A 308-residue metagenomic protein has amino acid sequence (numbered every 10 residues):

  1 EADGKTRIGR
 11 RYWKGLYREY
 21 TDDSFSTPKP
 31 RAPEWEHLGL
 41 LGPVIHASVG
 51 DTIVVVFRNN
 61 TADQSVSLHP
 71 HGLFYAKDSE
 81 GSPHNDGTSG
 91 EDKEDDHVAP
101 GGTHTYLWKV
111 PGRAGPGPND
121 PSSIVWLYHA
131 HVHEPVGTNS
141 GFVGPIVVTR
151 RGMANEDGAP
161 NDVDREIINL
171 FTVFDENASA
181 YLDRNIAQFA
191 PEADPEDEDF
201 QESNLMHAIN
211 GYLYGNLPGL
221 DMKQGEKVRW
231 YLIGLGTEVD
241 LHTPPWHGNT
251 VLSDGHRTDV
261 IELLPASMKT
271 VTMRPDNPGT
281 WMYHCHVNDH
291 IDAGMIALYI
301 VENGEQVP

Functional and structural regions predicted by a protein language model:
E1-V66, P70-D95, P191-V228, L232 (+1 more regions): N-terminal, post-signal-peptide metal-ligating segments of extracellular/periplasmic oxidoreductases, dominated by
H46-G50, A99, D120-S122, G137-S140 (+2 more regions): Extracellular/periplasmic catalytic domains that process cell-envelope and extracellular macromolecules
N60-S67, L73-K77, H84-N155, I261-P308: Extracellular/periplasmic metallocenter environments
D78-S79, T138-N139, E156-D157, A178-A180 (+1 more regions): Short helix/loop capping segments that flank catalytic or ligand/cofactor-binding pockets
G90, V163, A208-L217, D254-R257 (+1 more regions): Active-site-adjacent structural elements in folded domains
A159-D194: Compositionally biased low-complexity segments at domain edges in trafficked proteins and select soluble regulators
L205-L213, D221-K227, L232-W246, N277-Y283 (+2 more regions): Extracellular low-complexity, Gly/Ser/Thr-rich intrinsically disordered linkers and protease-sensitive activation/hinge
L241-P245, T250-E262: Intrinsic, low-complexity N-terminal interaction/targeting segments
